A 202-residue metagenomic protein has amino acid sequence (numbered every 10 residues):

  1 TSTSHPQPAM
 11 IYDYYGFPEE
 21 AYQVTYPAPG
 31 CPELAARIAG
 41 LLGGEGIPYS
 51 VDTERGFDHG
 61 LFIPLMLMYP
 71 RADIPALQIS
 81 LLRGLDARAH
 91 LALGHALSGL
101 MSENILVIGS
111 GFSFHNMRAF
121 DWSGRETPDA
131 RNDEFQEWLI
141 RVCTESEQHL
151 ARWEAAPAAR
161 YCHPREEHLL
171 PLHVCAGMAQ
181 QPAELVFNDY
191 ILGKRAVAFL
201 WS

Functional and structural regions predicted by a protein language model:
T1, G60-P64, R195-V197: Short, solvent-exposed polar/charged micro-motifs at secondary-structure junctions
T1-Y49: A short aromatic-anchored loop/beta-hairpin motif
Q7-Y12, Y69, C143-S146: Short hydrophobic/aromatic-rich motifs at helix boundaries and adjacent loops
D13-P18, Y69-Q78, H149-A151: Short, basic/glycine-rich phosphate-binding loops at helix/coil junctions that contact nucleotide phosphates
A21-P29, S80-A87, A159: Flexible, glycine/proline-enriched loop segments at strand-loop-helix junctions that form or flank small-ligand binding
A36-A89: Internal, conserved structured core segments that host functional sites
G40, G44, I74-P75, L85 (+3 more regions): Surface-exposed, charge/polar-rich loops and edge strands
S80, L97, S110: Catalytic beta-strand/loop module used to bind and position nucleotide/cofactor moieties in cofactor-attachment
